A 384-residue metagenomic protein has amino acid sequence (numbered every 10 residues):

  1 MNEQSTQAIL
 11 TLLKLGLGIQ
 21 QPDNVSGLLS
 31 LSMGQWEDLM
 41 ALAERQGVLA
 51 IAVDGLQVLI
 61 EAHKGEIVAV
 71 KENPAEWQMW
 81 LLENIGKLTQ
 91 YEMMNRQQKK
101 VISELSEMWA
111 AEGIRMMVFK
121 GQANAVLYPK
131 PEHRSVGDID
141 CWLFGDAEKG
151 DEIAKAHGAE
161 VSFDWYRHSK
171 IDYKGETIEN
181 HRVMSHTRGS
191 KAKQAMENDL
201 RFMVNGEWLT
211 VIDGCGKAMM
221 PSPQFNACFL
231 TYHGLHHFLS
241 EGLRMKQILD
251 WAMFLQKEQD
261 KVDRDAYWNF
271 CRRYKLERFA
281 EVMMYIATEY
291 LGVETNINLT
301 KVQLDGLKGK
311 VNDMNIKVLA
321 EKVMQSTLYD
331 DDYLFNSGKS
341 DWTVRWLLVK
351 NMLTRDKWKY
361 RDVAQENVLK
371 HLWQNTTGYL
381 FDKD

Functional and structural regions predicted by a protein language model:
M1-G137, W142-D384: Conserved NTP-donor binding/palm subdomain of two-metal-ion nucleotidyltransferases/polymerases, i.e., the charged
